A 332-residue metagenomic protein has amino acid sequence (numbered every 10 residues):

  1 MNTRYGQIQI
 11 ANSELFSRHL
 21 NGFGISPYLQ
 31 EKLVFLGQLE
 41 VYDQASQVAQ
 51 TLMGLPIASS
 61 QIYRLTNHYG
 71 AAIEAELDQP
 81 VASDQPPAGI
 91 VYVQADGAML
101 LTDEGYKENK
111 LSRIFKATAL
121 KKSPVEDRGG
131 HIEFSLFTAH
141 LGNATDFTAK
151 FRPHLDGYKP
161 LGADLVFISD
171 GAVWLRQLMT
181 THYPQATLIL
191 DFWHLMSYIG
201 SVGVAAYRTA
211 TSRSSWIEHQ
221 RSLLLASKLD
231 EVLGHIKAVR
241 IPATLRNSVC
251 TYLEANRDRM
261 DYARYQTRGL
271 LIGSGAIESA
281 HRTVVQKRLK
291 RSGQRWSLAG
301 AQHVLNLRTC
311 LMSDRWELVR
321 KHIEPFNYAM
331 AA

Functional and structural regions predicted by a protein language model:
M1-N2: N-terminal juxtadomain amphipathic helix that follows a signal peptide/anchor or precedes a small N-terminal auxiliary
Y5-A332: Catalytic center-proximal scaffold of phosphoryl-transfer enzymes
